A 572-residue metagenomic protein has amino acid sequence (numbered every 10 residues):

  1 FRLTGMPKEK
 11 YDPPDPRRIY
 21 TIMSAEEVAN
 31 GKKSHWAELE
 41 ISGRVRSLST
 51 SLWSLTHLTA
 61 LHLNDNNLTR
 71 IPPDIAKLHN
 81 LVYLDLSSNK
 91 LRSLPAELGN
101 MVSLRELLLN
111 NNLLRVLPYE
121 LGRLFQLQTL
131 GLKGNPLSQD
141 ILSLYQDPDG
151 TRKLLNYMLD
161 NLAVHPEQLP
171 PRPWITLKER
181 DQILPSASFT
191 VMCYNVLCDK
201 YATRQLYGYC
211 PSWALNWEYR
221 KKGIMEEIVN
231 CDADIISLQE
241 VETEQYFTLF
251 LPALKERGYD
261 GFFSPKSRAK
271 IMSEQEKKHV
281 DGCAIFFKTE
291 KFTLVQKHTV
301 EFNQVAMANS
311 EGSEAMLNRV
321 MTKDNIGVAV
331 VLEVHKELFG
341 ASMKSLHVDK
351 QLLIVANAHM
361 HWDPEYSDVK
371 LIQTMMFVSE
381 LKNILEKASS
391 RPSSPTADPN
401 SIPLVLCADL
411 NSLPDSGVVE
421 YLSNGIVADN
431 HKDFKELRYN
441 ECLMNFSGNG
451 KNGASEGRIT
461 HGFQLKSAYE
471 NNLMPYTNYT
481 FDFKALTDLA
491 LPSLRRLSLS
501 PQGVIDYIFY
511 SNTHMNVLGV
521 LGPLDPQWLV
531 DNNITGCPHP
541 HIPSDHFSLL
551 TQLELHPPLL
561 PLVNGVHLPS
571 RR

Functional and structural regions predicted by a protein language model:
F1-D74, N80-Y83, S93-A96, E106 (+1 more regions): The feature captures the LRR N-terminal capping module
S49-T50, I71-P73, L94-A96, V116-Y119 (+13 more regions): Intrinsically disordered, low-complexity regions enriched in proline, serine, glycine and charged residues
Y119, T176-R180, K291-F292, Q304-M307 (+6 more regions): Metal-dependent phosphoester-hydrolase catalytic domains
L132, V191-M192, V405-L406: Residue-level marker for buried hydrophobic side chains located in beta-strands that build the well-ordered beta-sheet
L137, L197, E242, H361 (+1 more regions): Catalytic metal-binding/acid-base residues of hydrolase active sites
L159-G282, L371-S379, N383-S394, K435-E436 (+4 more regions): N-terminal, active-site-proximal structural segment of metallo-dependent hydrolase catalytic domains
H165-S188, I235-W362, S447, R458-G462 (+3 more regions): Structured beta-strand-rich core segments of catalytic domains in phosphoester-bond hydrolases
Y194, L238-Q239, A358, C407-D409: Active-site flanking residues adjacent to catalytic metal/cofactor-binding acidic residues
